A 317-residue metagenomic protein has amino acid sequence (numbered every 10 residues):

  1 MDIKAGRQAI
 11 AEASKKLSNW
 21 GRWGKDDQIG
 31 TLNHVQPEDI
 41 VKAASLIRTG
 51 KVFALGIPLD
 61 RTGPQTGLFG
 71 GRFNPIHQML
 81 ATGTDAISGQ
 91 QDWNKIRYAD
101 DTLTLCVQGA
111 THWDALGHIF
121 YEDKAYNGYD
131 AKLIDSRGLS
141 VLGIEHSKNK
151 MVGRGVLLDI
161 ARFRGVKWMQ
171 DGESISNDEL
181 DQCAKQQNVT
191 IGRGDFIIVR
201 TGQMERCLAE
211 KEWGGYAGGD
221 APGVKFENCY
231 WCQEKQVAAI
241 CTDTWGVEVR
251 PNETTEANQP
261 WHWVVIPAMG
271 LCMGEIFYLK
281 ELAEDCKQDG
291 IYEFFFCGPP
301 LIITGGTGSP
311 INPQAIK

Functional and structural regions predicted by a protein language model:
M1-K317: Active-/binding-site microenvironments in catalytic and ligand-binding cores
